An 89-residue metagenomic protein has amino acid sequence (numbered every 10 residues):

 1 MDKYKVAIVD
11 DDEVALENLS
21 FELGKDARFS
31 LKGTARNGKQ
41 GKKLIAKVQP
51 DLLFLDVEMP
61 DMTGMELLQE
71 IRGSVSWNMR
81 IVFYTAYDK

Functional and structural regions predicted by a protein language model:
K3, E66, D88-K89: Alpha4 helix (beta4-alpha4-beta5 surface) of REC/receiver domains from two-component response regulators
D10, D56: Active-site residues of response regulator receiver
E13-G33: Two-component/phosphorelay signaling modules centered on CheY-like receiver
N37-Q40, T63-E66: Acidic catalytic/metal-coordinating carboxylates
A46-V48, I71-N78: Conserved phosphotransfer cores of two-component systems
V48-F54: Active-site beta3 strand of CheY-like receiver
M59: Receiver (REC) domain active-site loop signature in two-component systems and cognate sites in sensor histidine kinases
Q69, N78-D88: A short, hydrophobic beta-strand element within the central beta-sheet of small alpha/beta folds
